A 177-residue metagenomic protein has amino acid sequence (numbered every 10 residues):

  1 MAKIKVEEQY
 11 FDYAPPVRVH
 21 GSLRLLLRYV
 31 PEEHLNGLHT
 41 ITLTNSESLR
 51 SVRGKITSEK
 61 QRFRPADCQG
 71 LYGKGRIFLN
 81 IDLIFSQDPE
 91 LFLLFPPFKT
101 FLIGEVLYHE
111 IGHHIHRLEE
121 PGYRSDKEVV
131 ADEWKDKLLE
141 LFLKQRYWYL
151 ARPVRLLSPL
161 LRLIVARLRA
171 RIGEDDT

Functional and structural regions predicted by a protein language model:
M1-F78, P89-F95, D175-T177: A metal-dependent hydrolase signature that marks the N-terminal structural subdomain at the beginning of catalytic folds
A2-E7, V17-H20, F142-T177: Long, well-structured alpha-helical subdomains associated with metal-dependent extracellular/ecto-lumenal hydrolases
V19, G104, K127: Hydrophobic (often cysteine-bearing) scaffold residues that line and stabilize catalytic clefts of nucleotide/cofactor
N80-D82: Generic beta-structure capping elements
I84-V106, P121-G122: Short pre-active-site segment immediately N-terminal to the catalytic Zn-binding motif
E105-L118, A131: Active-site recognition of the HExxH zinc-binding catalytic motif
R117-V130, R146-L150: Short conserved catalytic/interaction loops centered on acidic-Pro-aromatic/His motifs
D126-L141: An active-site-proximal "capping" alpha-helix that borders the catalytic cofactor pocket
